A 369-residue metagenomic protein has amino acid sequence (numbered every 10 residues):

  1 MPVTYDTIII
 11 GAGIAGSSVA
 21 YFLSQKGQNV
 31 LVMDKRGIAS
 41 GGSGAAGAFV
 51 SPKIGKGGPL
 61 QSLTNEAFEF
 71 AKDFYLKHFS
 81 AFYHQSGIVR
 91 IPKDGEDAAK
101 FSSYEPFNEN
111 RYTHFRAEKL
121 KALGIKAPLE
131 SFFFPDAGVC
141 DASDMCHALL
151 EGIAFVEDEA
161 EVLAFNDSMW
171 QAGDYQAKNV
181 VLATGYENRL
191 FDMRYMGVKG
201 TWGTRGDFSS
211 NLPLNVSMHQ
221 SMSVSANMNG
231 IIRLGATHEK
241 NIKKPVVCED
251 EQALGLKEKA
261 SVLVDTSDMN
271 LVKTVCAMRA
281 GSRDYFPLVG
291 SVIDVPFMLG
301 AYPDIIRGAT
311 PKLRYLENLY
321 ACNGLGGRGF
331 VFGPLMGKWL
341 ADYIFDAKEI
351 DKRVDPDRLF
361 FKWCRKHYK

Functional and structural regions predicted by a protein language model:
Y5-L31: N-terminal Rossmann-like FAD-binding beta1-loop-alpha1 element of flavoenzymes
T7-I10, M33, Y175-E187, G337: Short hydrophobic core segments
S18, S62, K178-C276, A280-G281: Flavin-dependent oxidoreductases
Q25-G44: Glycine-rich FAD pyrophosphate-binding loop
A48-E130: Dinucleotide-binding Rossmann-like beta1-alpha1 core, especially the glycine-rich loop that anchors the ADP
K56, A81-R90, R111-G152, E157 (+2 more regions): Helix-loop-beta segment of a Rossmann-like dinucleotide-binding subdomain
V156-Q171: A conserved short coil-to-beta-strand element within the FAD-binding core of flavoproteins
N270-K369: C-terminal catalytic lobe of FAD-dependent flavoproteins
